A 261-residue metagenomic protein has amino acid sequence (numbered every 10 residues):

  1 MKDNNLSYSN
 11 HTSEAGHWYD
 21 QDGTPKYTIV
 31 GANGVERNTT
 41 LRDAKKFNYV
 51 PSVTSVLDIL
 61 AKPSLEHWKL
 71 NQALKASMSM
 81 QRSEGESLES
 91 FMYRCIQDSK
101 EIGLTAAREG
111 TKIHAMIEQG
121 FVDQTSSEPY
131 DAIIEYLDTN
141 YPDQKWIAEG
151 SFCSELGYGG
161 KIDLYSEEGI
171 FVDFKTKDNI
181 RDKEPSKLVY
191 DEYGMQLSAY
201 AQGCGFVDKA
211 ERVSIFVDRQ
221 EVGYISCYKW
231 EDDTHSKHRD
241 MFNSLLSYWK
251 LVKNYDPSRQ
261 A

Functional and structural regions predicted by a protein language model:
M1-G159: Metal-dependent nuclease catalytic cores that hydrolyze phosphodiester bonds in DNA/RNA, characterized by
W146-P257: Mg2+/Mn2+-dependent nuclease catalytic core
A261: Acidic, carboxylate-rich catalytic segments that either coordinate divalent cations
